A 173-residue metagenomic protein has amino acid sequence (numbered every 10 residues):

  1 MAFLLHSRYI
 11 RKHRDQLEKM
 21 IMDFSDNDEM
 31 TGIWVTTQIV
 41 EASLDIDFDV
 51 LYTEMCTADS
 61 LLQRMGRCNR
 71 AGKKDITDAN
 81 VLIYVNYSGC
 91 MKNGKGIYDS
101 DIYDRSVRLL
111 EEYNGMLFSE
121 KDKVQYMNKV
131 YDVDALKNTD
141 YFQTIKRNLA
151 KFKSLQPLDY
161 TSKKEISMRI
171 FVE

Functional and structural regions predicted by a protein language model:
M1-F24, F48, T53-E173: C-terminal helicase lobe and adjacent C-terminal extensions/tails of nucleic-acid helicase motors
D26-E41, T53: Conserved two-lobed SF2 helicase motor
E41-A42, D59: Glycine-centered loop/turn positions within well-structured domains that cap or flank conserved ligand/cofactor-binding
D45: Flexible glycine/serine/alanine-rich "lid" or loop that lines and gates the nucleotide-sugar donor pocket in diverse
